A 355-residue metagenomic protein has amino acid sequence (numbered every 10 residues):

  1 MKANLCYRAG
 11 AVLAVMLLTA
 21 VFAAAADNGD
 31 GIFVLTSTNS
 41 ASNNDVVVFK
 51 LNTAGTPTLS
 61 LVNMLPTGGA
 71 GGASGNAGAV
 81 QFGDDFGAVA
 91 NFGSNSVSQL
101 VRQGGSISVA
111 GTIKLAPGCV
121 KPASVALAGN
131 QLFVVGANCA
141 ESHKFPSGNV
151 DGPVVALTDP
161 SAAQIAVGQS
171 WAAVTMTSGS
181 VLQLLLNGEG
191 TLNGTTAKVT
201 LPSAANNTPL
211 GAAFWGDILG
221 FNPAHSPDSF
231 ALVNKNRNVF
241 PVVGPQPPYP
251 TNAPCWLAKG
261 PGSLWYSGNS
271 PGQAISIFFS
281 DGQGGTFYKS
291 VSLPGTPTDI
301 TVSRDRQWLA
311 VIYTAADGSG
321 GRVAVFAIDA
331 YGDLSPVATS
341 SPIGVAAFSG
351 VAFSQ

Functional and structural regions predicted by a protein language model:
G10-A20: Bacterial N-terminal signal peptides
D27, G68-G83, L115-Q131, A156-W171 (+4 more regions): Beta-rich, blade/repeat-based domains predominating in secreted/periplasmic proteins but also intracellular
G29-S40, V89-G93, V134-N138, G168-Q169 (+5 more regions): Conserved beta-strand positions in repeat-built beta-propeller and related beta-rich domains
N43-V47, S96-S98, E141, S180-Q183 (+3 more regions): Structural motif
F49-P57, L100-S106, K144-V150, Q183-L192 (+3 more regions): Short loop/turn segments immediately following beta-strands, especially the blade-tip and inter-blade linker loops
S60-G71, S108-A116, D151-L157, N193-S203 (+3 more regions): A short beta-strand motif characteristic of beta-propeller blades
F133-E189, T195-A204: Aromatic- and glycine-enriched pocket-lining scaffold segments that form the walls of small-molecule binding clefts
G321-Q355: Blade-level signature of beta-propeller repeat domains, shared across WD40, Kelch, NHL, RCC1 and BNR/Asp-box propellers
